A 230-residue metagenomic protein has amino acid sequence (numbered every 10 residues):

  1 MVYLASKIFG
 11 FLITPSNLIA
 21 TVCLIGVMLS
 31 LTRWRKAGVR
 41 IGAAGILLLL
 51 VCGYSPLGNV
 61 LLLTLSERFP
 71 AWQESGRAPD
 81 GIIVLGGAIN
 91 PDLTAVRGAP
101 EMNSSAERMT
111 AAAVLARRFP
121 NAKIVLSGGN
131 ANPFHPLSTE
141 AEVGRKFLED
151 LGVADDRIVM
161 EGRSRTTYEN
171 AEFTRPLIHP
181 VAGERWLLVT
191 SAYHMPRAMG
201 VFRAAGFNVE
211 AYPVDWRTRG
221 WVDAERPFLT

Functional and structural regions predicted by a protein language model:
M1-S30: Membrane-embedded alpha-helical segments of integral membrane proteins
K7, V39-G42: Residue-level signature of transmembrane alpha-helical entry/exit and packing/kink sites in multi-pass membrane
L12-T14, K36-A37, A171, I178: Hydrophobic transmembrane signal anchors and adjacent membrane-proximal interface regions, especially in viral
T14, L18, W34, L63 (+1 more regions): Short helix-loop boundary/capping segments at the starts of domains
V22, I41, G45-L48: Hydrophobic alpha-helical transmembrane segments of polytopic
S30-G38: Membrane-interface helix-boundary motifs at transmembrane edges
I46, V51-L229: A structural signal for short, hydrophobic/glycine-enriched beta-strand patches
